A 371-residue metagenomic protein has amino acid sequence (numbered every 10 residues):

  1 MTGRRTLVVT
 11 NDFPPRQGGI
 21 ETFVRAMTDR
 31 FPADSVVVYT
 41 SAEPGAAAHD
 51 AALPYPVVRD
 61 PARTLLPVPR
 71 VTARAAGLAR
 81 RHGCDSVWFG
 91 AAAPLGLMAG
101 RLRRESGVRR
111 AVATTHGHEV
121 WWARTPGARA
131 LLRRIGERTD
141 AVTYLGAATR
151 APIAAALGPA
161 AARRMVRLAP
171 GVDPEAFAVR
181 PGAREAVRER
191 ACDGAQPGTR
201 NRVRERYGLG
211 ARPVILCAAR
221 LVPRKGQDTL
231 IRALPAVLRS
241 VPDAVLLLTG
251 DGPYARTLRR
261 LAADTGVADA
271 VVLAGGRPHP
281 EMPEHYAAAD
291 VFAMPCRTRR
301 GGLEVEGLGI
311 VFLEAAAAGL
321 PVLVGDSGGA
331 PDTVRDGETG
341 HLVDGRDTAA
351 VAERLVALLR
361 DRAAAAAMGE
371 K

Functional and structural regions predicted by a protein language model:
F89-L95: Short His-centered aromatic/hydrophobic patch
T143, E185, E189-R190, L209-K225 (+1 more regions): Conserved donor-binding/catalytic core segment of Leloir-type glycosyltransferases
A148, G171: Carbohydrate-associated surface elements
D243, A270, A350, A357 (+1 more regions): A short, well-ordered alpha-helix in the C-terminal region of glycosyltransferases
R256-E281, V291: Nucleotide-activated donor-binding/catalytic signature segment of Leloir-type glycosyltransferases, i.e., the conserved
G276, A287-V305, L320: Acidic donor-binding loop of glycosyltransferase active sites
A293, F312, A317, P321-V324 (+1 more regions): Short hydrophobic beta-strand element within catalytic cores of glycosyltransferases and related nucleotide-activated
D326, T333-G337, H341-A349, V356-A363: Conserved acidic donor-binding segment of nucleotide-sugar-dependent glycosyltransferases
